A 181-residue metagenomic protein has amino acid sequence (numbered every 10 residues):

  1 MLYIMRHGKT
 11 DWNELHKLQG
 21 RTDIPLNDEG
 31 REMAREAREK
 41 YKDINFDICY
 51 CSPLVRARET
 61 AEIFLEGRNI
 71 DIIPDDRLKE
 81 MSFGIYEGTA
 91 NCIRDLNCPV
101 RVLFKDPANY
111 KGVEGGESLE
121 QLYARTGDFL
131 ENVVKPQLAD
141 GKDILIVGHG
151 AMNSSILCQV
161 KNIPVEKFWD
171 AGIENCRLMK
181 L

Functional and structural regions predicted by a protein language model:
M1-Y3, I48: Extreme N-terminal starter segment of soluble prokaryotic enzymes
L2, K142-G150: Generic beta-sheet signal
K9-I70: Active-site-proximal alpha-helix that buttresses catalytic centers in soluble enzyme cores
K42-N45, V133-K142: Glycine-rich phosphate-binding loop signature in dinucleotide/nucleotide-binding domains
C51-S52, A124, V147-G148: Short beta-strand scaffold positions
G67-R125: Phosphate-handling substructures
G150-S154, R177: GST superfamily/GST-like fold recognition
K161-L181: Domain-level recognition of soluble alpha/beta enzyme cores, biased toward histidine phosphatases/phosphomutases
